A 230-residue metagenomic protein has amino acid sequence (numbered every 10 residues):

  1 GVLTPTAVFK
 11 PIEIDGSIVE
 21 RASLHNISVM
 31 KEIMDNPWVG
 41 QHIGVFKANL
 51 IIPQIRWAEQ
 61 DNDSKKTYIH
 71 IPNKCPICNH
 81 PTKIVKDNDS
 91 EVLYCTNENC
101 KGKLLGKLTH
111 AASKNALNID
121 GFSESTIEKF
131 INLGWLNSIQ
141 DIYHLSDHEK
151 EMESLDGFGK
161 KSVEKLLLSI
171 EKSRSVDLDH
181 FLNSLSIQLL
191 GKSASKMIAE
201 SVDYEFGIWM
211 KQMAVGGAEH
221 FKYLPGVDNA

Functional and structural regions predicted by a protein language model:
V2-K31: Long, charge-dense accessory insertions within large macromolecular proteins
I33-N36: Residue-level "contact hotspot" at macromolecular interaction interfaces
W38-I43: Structural motif
F46-K47: Residue-level recognition of conserved beta-strand edge/terminus positions
L50, I55-A230: Accessory alpha-helical DNA-binding modules that contact the DNA backbone or grooves
